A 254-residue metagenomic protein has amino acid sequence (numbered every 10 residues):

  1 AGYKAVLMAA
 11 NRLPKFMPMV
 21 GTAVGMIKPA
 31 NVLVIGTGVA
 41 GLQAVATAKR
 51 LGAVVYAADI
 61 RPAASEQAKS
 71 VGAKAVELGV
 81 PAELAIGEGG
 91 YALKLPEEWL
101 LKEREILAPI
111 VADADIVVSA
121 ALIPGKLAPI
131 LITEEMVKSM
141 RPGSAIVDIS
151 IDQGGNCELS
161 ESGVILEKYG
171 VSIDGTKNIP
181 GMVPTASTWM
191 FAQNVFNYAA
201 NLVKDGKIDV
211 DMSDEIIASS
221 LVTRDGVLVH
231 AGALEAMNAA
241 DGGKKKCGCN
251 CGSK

Functional and structural regions predicted by a protein language model:
A1-M8, R12-V20, I151, C157-G248 (+1 more regions): Adenosine-phosphate binding glycine-rich loop
G2, V6, G41, R61 (+5 more regions): Generic structural signal for well-ordered, non-membrane alpha-helical segments in soluble metabolic enzymes
A10-M17, V39, G52, G72-A75 (+3 more regions): Structural signal for hydrophobic packing residues in well-ordered secondary-structure cores of soluble enzyme domains
M19-I110: Glycine-rich phosphate/diphosphate-binding loop of Rossmann-like nucleotide-binding domains
N31-L33, A53-Y56, K74, D115-V117 (+3 more regions): Structural motif
I86-K138, T176: A structured beta-alpha segment of the ubiquitous adenosine-cofactor-binding alpha/beta core
I116-D174: ADP-ribose/adenylate-binding Rossmann-like module
